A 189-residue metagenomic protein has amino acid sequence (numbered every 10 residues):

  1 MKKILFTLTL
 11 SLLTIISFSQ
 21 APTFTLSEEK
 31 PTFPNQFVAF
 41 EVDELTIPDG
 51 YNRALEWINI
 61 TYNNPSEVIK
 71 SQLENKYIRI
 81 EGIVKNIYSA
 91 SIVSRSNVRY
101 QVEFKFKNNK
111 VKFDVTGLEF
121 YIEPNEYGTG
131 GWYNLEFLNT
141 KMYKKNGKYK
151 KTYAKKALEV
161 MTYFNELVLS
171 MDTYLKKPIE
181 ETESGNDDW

Functional and structural regions predicted by a protein language model:
M1-F24: Bacterial Sec-dependent N-terminal signal peptides
Q20-W189: Ser/Thr-rich, low-complexity intrinsically disordered terminal regions
